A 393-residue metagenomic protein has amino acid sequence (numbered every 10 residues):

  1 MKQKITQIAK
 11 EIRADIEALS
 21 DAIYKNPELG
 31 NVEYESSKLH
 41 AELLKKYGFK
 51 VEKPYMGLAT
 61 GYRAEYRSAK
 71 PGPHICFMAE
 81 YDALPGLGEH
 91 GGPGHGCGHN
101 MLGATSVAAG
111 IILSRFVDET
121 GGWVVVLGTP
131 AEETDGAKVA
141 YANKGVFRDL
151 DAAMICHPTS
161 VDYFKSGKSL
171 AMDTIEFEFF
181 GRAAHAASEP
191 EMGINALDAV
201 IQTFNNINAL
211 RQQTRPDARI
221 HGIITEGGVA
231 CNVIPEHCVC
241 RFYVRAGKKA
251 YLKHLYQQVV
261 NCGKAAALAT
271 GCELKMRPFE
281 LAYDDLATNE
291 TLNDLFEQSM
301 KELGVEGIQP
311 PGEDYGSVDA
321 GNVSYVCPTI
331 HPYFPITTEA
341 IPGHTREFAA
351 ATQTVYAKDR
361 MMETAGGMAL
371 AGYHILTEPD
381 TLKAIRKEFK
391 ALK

Functional and structural regions predicted by a protein language model:
K2-G96, N100-G121: Acidic/His- and Gly-rich active-site-bordering loop/insert found across diverse amide/peptide-bond hydrolases
S20, P27, G145, R211 (+1 more regions): Sec/Tat-exported extracytoplasmic proteins
T60-R63, A83-G96, N100-M101, F116-P235 (+3 more regions): Histidine/acidic-residue-rich, glycine-tolerant segments that coordinate divalent metal ions
P73-C76, W123-V125, D151-M154, T329-P332: Structural motif
C76-M78, I175, F180, H331-I336: Non-cysteine beta-strand/loop elements that form the S-adenosyl-L-methionine
L197, I201-K393: Metal-dependent amide/peptide-bond hydrolase catalytic core, centered on the "pita-bread" metallohydrolase fold
